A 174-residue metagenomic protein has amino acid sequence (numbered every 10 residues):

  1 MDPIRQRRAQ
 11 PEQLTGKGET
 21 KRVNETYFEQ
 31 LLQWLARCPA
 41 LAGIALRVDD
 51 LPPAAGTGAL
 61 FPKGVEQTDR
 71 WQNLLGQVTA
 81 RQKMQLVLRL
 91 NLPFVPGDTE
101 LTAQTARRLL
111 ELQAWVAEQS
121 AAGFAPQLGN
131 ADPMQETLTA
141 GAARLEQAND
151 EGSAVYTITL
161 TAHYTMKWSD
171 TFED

Functional and structural regions predicted by a protein language model:
M1-L51, T68-D174: Charged, amphipathic alpha-helical segments and their flanking helix caps
A55-Q67: Charged, often glycine-rich, active-site loop that binds/positions anionic groups
